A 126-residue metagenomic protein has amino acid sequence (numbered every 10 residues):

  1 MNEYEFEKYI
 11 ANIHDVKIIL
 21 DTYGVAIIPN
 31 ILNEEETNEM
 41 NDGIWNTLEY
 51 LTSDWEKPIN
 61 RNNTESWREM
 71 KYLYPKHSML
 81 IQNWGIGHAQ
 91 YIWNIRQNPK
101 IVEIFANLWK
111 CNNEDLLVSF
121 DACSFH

Functional and structural regions predicted by a protein language model:
M1-T22, P29-H126: Non-heme Fe(II)-dependent double-stranded beta-helix
